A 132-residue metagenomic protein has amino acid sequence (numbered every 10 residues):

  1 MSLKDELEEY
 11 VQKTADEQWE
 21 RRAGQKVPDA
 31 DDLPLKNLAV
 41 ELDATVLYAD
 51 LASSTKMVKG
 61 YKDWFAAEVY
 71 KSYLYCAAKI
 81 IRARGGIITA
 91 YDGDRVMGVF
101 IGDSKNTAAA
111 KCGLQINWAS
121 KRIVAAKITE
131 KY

Functional and structural regions predicted by a protein language model:
M1-Y75, K79-R82: Juxtacatalytic helix/coil linker segments that couple regulatory or sensory modules to the catalytic cores
L33-K36, R84-I87, K127-K131: Catalytic micro-motifs at enzyme active sites that drive phosphoryl/nucleotidyl and oxygen chemistry
Y48, S54, Y73-L74, Y91 (+2 more regions): Broad hydrophobic/π-residue packing in well-ordered secondary structure
K62, V96-Y132: Short helix/loop segment flanking the catalytic signature motif in cyclic-nucleotide metabolism enzymes
A77-D103: Conserved helix-loop-beta segment at the catalytic/binding core of cyclic-nucleotide signaling proteins
